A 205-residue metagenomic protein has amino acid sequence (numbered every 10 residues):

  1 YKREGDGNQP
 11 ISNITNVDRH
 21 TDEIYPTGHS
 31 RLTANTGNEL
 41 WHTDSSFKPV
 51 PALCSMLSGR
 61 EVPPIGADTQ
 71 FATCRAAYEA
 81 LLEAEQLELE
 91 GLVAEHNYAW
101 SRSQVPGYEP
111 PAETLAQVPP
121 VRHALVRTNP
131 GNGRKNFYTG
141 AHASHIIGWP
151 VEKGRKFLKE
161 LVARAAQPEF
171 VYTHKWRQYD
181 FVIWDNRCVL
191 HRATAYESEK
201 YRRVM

Functional and structural regions predicted by a protein language model:
Y1-I183, R187-M205: Fe(II)/2-oxoglutarate oxygenase catalytic core
